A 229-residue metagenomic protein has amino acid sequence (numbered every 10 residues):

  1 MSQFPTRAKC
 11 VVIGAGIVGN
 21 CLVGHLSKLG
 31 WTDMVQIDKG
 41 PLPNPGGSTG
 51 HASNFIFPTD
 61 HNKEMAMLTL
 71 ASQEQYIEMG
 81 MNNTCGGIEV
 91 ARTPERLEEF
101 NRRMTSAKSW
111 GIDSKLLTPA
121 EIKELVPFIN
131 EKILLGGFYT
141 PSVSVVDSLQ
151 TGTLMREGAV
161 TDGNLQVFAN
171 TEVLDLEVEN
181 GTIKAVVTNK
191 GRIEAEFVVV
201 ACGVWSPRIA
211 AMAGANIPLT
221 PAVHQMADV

Functional and structural regions predicted by a protein language model:
S2-V18, V35: Beta1/beta-strand and adjacent pyrophosphate-binding region of the FAD-binding site in flavoprotein oxidoreductases
P5, M81-A91, R103-M104, W110 (+3 more regions): Helix-loop-beta segment of a Rossmann-like dinucleotide-binding subdomain
A15-N20, K39, C202: Glycine-rich Rossmann-fold phosphate-binding loop(s) that bind the pyrophosphate of adenine dinucleotide cofactors
V23, S27-K28, G158: Gly/Ala-rich phosphate-binding loop of Rossmann-like dinucleotide-binding domains, activating on the conserved
S27-T49: Glycine-rich FAD pyrophosphate-binding loop
H51-P58, A213-V229: Central beta-strand plus flanking loop segment that forms part of the substrate or channel wall within the catalytic
A52-L125: Dinucleotide-binding Rossmann-like beta1-alpha1 core, especially the glycine-rich loop that anchors the ADP
F138-F197, A201-R208: Helical element adjacent to the flavin cofactor pocket in flavoenzyme catalytic cores
